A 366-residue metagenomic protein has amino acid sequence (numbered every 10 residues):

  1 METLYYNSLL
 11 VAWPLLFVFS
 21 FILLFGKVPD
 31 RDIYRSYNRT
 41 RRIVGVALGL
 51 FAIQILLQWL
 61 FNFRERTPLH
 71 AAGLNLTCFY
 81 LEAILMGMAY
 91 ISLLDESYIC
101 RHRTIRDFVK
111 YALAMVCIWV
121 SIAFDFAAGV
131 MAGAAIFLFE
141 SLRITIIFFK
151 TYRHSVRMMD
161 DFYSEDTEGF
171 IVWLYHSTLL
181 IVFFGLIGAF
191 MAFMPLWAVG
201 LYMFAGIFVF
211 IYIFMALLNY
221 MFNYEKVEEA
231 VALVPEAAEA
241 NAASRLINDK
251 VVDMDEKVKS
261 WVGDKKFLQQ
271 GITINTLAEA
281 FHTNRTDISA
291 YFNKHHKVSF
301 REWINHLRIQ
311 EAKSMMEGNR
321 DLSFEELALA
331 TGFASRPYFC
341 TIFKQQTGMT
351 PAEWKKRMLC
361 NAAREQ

Functional and structural regions predicted by a protein language model:
M1-C117, G129-G133: N-terminal low-complexity or simple alpha-helical regulatory segments that function as activation/interaction modules
K27-D30, K150-S155, L217-V227: Membrane-interface capping segments at transmembrane-helix boundaries
I33-I53, D107-F108, M131-A192, V199-Y212: Alpha-helical transmembrane segments of multi-pass integral membrane proteins
R66, V120-M131, F193-W197: Membrane-interface helix caps and helix-loop-helix hairpins in membrane proteins
A72-A89, M194-L218: Hydrophobic alpha-helical transmembrane segments and immediately flanking/interface helices in integral membrane
M88-T104, F208-A232: Alpha-helical transmembrane segments and their immediate juxtamembrane interface regions
L218-A330, A334, I342-Q345, M349-Q366: Membrane-proximal linker segments that couple transmembrane helices to downstream signaling/catalytic modules
F339: Binding-interface segments
